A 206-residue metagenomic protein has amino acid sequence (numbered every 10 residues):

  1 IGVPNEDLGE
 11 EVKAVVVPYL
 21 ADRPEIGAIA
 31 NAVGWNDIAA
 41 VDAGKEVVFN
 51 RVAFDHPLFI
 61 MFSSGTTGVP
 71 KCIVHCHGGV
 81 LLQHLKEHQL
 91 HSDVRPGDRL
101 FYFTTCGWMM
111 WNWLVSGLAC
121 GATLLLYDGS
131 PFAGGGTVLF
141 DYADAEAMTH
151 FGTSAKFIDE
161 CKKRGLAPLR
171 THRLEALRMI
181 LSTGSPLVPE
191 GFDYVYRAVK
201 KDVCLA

Functional and structural regions predicted by a protein language model:
I1-A40, E146-M148, S154-F157: Structural core segment of the AMP-binding/adenylate-forming
V15, I29-W35, A39-F62, V69 (+2 more regions): Conserved pre-ATP/AMP-binding loop-to-beta segment of ANL
V17, I60, I73-C76, F103-T104 (+5 more regions): Generic beta-strand/beta-sheet core signal
D22-P24, T67-P70, L81-L82, G107-W111 (+4 more regions): Flexible loop/turn segments at secondary-structure boundaries
P57, S63-T66, H88, L100 (+3 more regions): Conserved S/T- and glycine-rich ATP-binding loop of Class I adenylate-forming
P70-C72, Q83-E87, N112-W113, F140 (+3 more regions): Adenylate-forming
L81-R99, M109-T149, R164-L166: Conserved AMP-binding/adenylation subdomain of ANL enzymes
P96, A119-A122, M148-G152, K162-A206: Gly/Ser/Thr-rich phosphate-binding loop
